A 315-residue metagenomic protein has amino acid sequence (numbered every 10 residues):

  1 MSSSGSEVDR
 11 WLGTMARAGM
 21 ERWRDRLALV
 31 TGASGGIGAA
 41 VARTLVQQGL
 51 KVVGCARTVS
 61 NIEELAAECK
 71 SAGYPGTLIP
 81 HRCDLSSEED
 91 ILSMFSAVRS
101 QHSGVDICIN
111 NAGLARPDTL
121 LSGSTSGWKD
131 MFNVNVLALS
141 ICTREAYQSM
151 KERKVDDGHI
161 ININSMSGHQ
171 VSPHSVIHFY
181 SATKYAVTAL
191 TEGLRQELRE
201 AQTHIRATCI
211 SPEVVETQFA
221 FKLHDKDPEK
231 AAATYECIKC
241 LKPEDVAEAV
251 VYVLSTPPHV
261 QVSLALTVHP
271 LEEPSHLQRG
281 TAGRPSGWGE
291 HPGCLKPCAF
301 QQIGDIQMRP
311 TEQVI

Functional and structural regions predicted by a protein language model:
L27, S34-G35: Conserved glycine-rich cofactor-binding loop
Q48-L65: Conserved glycine-rich Rossmann-like NAD(P)H-binding loop of the short-chain dehydrogenase/reductase
S60, R82-S93, T125: The beta1-alpha1 cofactor-binding region of Rossmann-like NAD(H)/NADP(H)-dependent oxidoreductases
T119-L120, G127-K129: Substrate-binding pocket helix/loop in short-chain dehydrogenase/reductase
T143, T183: Active-site helix of classical SDR
S165: Residue(s) in the substrate-gating loop at a strand-loop-helix junction that position the organic substrate next
I205-I210, T217, P228-I315: C-terminal helical subdomain
